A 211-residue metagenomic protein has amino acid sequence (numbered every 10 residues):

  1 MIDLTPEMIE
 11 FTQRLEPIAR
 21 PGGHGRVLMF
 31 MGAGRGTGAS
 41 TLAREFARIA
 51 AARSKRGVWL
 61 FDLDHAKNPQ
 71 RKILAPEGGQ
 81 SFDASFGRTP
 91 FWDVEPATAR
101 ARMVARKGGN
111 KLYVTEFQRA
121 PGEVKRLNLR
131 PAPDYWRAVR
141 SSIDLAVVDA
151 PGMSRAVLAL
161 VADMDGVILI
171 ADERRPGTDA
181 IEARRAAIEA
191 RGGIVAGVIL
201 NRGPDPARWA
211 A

Functional and structural regions predicted by a protein language model:
M1-V27, R48, G79-D83, E182-A211: C-terminal lobe/tail of nucleotide-utilizing enzymes
L4, M8, S40, K125-L129 (+2 more regions): A conditional alpha-helix N-cap/helix-loop micro-motif detector
Q13, R20-V27, M31-R35, R56-D144: P-loop/Walker-type NTP enzyme "switch/lid" segment
G32-S40, E173: Short, glycine-rich nucleotide/cofactor-binding loops
S40, Q70-R71, R208: Short acidic, gly/pro-rich beta-turn/loop elements at beta-sheet edges and active-site/ligand-binding grooves
S40-F61: A conserved segment at the C-terminal end of the G1
E45, N128-A211: Conserved catalytic-core segment of NTP-binding enzymes
R53-K55, G109, A190-G193: Short, well-ordered coil/turn elements that cap or connect secondary structure elements
